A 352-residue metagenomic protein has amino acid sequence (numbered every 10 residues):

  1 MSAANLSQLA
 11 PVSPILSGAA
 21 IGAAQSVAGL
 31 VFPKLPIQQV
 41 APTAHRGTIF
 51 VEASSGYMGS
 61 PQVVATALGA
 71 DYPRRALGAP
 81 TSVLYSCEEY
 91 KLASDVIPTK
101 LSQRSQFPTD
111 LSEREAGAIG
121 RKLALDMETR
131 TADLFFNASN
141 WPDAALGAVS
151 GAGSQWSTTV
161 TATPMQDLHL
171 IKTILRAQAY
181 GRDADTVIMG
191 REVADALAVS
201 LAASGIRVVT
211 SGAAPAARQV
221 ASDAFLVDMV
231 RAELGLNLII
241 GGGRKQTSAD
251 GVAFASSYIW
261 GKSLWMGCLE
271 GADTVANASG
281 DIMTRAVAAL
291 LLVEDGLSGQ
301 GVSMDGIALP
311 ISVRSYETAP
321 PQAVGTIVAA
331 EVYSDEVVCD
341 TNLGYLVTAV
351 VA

Functional and structural regions predicted by a protein language model:
S2-S60, S86, G147-T163, S204-A352: Sequence/fold signature of self-assembling virion shell proteins
I49-S82: N-terminal low-complexity, intrinsically disordered segments
G78-S105: Short acidic, glycine/tyrosine-flanked loop/strand segments centered on an H-E-D-like triad
K91, T186, G325-I327: A residue-level signal for beta-strand positions that form part of recognition/binding surfaces within mature
P98-D183, R191-A213, L291, V351-A352: Alpha-helical scaffold segments that mediate packing/assembly in large oligomeric complexes
D183-T186, L264: Short, surface-exposed beta-edge/turn micro-motifs
T186-G190, I239-G241: A structural signal for short, well-ordered beta-strand segments and their strand-loop junctions that often border
